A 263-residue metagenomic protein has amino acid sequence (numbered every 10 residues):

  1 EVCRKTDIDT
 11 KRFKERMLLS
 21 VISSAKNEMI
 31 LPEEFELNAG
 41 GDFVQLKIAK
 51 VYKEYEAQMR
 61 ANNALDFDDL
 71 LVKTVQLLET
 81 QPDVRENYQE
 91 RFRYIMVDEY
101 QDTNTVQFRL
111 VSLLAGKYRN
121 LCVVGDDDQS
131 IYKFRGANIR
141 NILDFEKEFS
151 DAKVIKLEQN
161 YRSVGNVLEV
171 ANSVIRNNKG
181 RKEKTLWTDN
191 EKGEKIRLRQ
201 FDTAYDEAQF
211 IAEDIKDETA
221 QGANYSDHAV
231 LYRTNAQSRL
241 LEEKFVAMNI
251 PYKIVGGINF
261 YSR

Functional and structural regions predicted by a protein language model:
E1-Y94, R119, I139, K195 (+3 more regions): A basic/glycine-biased coupling hinge at the interface between accessory DNA-binding modules
R16, E90, M96-V97, Q101-R263: Conserved motor-region signature of P-loop NTPase helicases/translocases
